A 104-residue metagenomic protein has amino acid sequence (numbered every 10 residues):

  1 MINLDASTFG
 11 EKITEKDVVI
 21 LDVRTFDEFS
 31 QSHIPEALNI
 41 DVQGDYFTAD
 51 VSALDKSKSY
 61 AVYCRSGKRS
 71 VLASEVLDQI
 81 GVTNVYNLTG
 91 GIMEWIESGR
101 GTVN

Functional and structural regions predicted by a protein language model:
M1-V19, F26-S59, R65-N104: Rhodanese-like catalytic fold shared by cysteine-dependent sulfurtransferases and DSP/PTP-type phosphatases
